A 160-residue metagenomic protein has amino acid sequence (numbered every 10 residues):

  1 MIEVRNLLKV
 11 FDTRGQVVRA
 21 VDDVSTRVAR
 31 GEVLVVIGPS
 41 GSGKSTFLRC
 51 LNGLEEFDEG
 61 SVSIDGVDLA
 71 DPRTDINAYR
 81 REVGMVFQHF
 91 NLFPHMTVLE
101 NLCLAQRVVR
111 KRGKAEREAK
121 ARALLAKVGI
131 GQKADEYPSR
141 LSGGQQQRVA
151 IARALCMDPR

Functional and structural regions predicted by a protein language model:
M1-R160: ABC family nucleotide-binding domain
